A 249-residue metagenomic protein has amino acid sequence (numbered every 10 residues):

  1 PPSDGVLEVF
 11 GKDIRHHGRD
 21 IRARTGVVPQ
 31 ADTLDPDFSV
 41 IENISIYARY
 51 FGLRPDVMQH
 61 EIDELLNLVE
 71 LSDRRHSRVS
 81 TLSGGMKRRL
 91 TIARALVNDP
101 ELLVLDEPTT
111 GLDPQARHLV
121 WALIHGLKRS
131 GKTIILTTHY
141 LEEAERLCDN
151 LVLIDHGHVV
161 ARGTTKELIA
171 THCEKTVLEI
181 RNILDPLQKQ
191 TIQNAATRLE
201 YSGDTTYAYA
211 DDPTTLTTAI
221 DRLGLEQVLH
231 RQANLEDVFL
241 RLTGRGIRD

Functional and structural regions predicted by a protein language model:
G5-H16, I21: Conserved ABC transporter NBD signature motif
S45, R49, D56-R74: Conserved ABC ATPase "signature" region
R78-L82: Conserved ABC ATPase signature
D99: Conserved catalytic motifs of ABC-family nucleotide-binding domains
L103-D106: Catalytic Walker B motif of ABC-type/P-loop ATPase nucleotide-binding domains
W121-A210: ABC transporter nucleotide-binding domain
